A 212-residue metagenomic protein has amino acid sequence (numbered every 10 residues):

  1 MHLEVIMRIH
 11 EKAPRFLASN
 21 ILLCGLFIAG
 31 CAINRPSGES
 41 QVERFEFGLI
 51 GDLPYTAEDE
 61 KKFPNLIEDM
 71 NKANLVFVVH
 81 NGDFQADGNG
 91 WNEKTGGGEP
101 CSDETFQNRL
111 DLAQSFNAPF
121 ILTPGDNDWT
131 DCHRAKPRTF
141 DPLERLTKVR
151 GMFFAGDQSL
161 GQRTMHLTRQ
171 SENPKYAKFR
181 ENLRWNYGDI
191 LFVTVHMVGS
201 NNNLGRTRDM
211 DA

Functional and structural regions predicted by a protein language model:
M1-I6: Short, Lys/Arg-enriched N-terminal segments with co-localized hydrophobic residues within the first ~10-30 amino acids
R8-I21: Bacterial N-terminal signal peptides that target proteins for export
A18-G30: Bacterial N-terminal signal peptides
C31-D103: N-terminal active-site segment of His-dependent metallophosphoesterases
T95-A212: Extended active-site neighborhood of metal-dependent phosphoesterases/phosphodiesterases
